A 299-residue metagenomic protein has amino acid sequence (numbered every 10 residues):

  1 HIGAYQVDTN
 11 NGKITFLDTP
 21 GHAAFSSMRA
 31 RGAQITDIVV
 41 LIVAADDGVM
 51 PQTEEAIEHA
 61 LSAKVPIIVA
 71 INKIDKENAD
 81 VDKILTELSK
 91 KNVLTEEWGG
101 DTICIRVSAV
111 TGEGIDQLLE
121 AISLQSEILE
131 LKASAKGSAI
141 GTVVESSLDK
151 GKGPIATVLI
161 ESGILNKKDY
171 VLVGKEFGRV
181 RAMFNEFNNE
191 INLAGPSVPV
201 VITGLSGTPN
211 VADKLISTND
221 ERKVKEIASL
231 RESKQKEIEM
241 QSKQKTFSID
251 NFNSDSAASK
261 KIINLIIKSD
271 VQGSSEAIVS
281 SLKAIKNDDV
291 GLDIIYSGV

Functional and structural regions predicted by a protein language model:
H1-I38, A45, E58-L61, S146 (+1 more regions): Switch I (G2) and immediately adjacent beta-strands of P-loop GTPase domains
G12, F25, M50, K90-G100 (+4 more regions): Active-site phosphate-binding and catalytic loops of NTP-dependent enzymes
K13, A23, Q34-E54, L61-D82 (+3 more regions): Conserved Switch II/interswitch segment of TRAFAC-class P-loop GTPases
F16-D18, V40, T53, A60 (+8 more regions): Residue-level signature of catalytic and energy-coupling elements of molecular machines, predominantly ATP/GTP-dependent
T19-H22, A33, A44-G48, V65 (+11 more regions): Short, ordered loop/turn segments at secondary-structure junctions
M50-P51, K76-K83, E113-Q117, V180-R181 (+3 more regions): Switch/connector loops and helix/strand junctions flanking conserved nucleotide-binding motifs in nucleotide-processing
S62, K150-V299: C-terminal effector/interaction modules appended to NTPase cores
P66, D75-K136, V201, G291-G298: Canonical P-loop GTPase G-domain recognition
